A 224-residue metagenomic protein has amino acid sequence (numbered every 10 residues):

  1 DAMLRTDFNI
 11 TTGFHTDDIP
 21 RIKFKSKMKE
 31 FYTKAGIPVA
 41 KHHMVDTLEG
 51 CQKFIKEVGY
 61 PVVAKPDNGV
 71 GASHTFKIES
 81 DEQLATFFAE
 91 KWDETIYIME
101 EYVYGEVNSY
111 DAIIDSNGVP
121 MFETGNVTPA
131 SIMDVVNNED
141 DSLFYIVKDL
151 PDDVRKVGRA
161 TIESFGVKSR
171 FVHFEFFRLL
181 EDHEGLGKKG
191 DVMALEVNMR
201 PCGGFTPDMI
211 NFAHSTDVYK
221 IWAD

Functional and structural regions predicted by a protein language model:
D1-D17, E49: ATP-binding N-terminal substructure of ATP-dependent carboxylate-amine bond-forming enzymes
D1-M3, S73-H74, S109, T206: Short glycine-/acidic-enriched loop or helix-start segments at secondary-structure transitions that form or flank
T6, T33, K56, E163 (+1 more regions): Short polybasic/polar patches that bind polyanions
T11, N68-G71, R200-G203: A short, flexible beta-alpha/helix-coil linker loop
T16-R21, V127-T128: Short, acidic/turn-prone active-site loops that include or flank metal/cofactor- and phosphate-binding residues
R21-G105, D115-V119, D141-K156: Active-site nucleotide/adenylate-binding loops and adjacent lid/helix of ATP-dependent enzymes
E101-V167, F171, R178-D182, L186-K189 (+2 more regions): ATP-dependent carboxylate/phosphate-activation module, predominantly the ATP-grasp catalytic core and closely related
